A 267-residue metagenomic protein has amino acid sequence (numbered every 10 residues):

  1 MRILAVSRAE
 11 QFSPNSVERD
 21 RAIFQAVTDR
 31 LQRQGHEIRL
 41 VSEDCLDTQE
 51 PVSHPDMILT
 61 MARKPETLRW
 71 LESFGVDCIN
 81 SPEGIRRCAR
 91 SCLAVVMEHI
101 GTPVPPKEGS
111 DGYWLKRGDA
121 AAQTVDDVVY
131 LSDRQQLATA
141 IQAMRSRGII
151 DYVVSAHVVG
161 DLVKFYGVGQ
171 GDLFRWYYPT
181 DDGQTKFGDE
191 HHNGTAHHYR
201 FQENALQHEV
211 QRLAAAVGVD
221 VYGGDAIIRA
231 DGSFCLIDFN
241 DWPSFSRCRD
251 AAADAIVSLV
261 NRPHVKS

Functional and structural regions predicted by a protein language model:
L4-P106, A121: Conserved N-proximal alpha/beta basic substrate-recognition cap immediately N-terminal to, or forming the N-lobe
P55-L59, K116, F165-G167, G232-R247: A short beta-strand motif that forms the metal-chelation/ATP-contact edge of phosphoryl-transfer active sites
R63-P65, G84, G171-D172, I227-R229: Short glycine-enriched loops at secondary-structure junctions
R90-P105, D111-W114, G118-V125, Y130-R134 (+1 more regions): Catalytic core of nucleotide-activated saccharide and alditol-phosphate transferases
V104, Y113-W114, I150-V154, V221-G224: A short linear hydrophobic-aromatic micro-motif
G118, H157-V158, Y166, D225-I227 (+1 more regions): Anionic group-transfer/hydrolysis microenvironments
L131-V217: Phosphate-binding site of ATP-dependent enzymes
T185-L236, N240, C248, D254-K266: A long amphipathic alpha-helix within ATP-dependent nucleotide-binding catalytic cores
